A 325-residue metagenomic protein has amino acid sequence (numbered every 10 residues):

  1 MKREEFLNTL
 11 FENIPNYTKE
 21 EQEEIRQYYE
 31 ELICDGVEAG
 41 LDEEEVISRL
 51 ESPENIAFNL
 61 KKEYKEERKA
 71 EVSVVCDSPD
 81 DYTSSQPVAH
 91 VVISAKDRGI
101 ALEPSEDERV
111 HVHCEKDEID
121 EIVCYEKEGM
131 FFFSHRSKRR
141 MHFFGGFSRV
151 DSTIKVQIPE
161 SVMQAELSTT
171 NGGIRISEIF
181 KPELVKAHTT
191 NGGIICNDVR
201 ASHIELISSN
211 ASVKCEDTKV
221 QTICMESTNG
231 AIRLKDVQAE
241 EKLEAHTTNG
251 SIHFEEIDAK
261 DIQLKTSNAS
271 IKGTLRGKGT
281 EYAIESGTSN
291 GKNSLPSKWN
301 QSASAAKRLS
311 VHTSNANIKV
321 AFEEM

Functional and structural regions predicted by a protein language model:
K2-K19: Amphipathic, heptad-repeat alpha-helical segments
E21-E24, L41: Alpha-helix N-cap and coil->helix boundary residues
R26-E38: Amphipathic alpha-helical segments that form the core helices of the histone-fold
V37-S73: Short, charged early-sequence alpha-helical segments and their helix-coil boundaries
K69-S134, T153-S168, G173-L184, H188 (+2 more regions): Short linear S-[DN]-x-LW-Φ motif typified by the pepsin-like aspartic protease active-site region
S134-K138, G145-F147, I158-E160, C196-D198 (+2 more regions): Short, surface-exposed interaction patches in beta-rich subdomains that mediate adhesion/assembly near membranes
E166-A211, E216: Right-handed parallel beta-helix
